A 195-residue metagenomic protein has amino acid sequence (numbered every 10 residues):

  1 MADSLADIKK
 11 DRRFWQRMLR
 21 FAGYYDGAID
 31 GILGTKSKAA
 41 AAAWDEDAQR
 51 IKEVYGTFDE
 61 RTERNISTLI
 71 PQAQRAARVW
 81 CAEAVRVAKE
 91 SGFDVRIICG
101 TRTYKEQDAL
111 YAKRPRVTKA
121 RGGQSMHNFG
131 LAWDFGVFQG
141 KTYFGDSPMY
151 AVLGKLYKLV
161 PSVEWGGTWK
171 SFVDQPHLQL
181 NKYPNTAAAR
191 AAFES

Functional and structural regions predicted by a protein language model:
A2-A6, D26-I29, I66-A76, Q139-D146: Second-shell loop/turn segments in exported
D3-R13, R17-D59: Short acidic, glycine/serine/threonine-rich helix-capping segments at coil-helix boundaries
M18, A22, W80-S91, V152-V163: Generic non-transmembrane alpha-helical segments
G27-D30, G92-R102, S162-F172: Surface-exposed patches in mature extracellular/periplasmic domains of secreted proteins
G34, T103, H127: Short, conserved phosphate/pyrophosphate- and ester-handling motifs at nucleotide-, phospho-/glycolipid
T57-R96: Active-site acidic/histidine clusters and adjacent loop/turn architecture that either coordinate catalytic ions
V85-P115: Extended, low-complexity, intrinsically disordered C-terminal regulatory tails of eukaryotic serine/threonine kinases
A120-S195: Catalytic cores and adjacent binding grooves of peptidoglycan-active enzymes
